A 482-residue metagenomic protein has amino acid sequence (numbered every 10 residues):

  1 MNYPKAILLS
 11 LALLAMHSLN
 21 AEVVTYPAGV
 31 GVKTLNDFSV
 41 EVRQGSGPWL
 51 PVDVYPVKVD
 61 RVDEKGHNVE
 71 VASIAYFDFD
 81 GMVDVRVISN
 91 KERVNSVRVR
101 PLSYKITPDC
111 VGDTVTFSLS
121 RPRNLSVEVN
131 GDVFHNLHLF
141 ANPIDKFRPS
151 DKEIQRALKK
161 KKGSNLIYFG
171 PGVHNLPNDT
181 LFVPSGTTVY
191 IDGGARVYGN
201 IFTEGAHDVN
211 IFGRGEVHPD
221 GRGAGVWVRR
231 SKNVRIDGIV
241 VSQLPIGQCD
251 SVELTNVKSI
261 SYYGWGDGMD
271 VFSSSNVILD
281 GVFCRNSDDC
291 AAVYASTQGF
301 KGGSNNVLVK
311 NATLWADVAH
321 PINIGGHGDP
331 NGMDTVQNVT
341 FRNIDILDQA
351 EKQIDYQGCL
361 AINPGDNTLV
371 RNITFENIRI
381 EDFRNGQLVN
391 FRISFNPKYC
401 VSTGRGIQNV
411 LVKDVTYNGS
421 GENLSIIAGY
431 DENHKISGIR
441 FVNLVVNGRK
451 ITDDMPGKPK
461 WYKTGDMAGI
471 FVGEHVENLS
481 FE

Functional and structural regions predicted by a protein language model:
M1-L8: Bacterial N-terminal signal peptides that target proteins for export
L11-L19: Hydrophobic h-region of N-terminal signal peptides that target proteins for export in Gram-negative bacteria
N20-S185, R196-D208, E216-D220, R440-V442 (+1 more regions): Extracellular "leader-to-stem" segments immediately downstream of a signal peptide or signal-anchor in secreted/lumenal
V40, V85-V87, V97-V99, V127 (+15 more regions): Hydrophobic beta-strand residues in large extracellular and virion-surface proteins
V115-L119, H174-T188, R196-F212, H218-R235 (+5 more regions): Extracellular beta-strand-rich solenoid/capping regions of secreted or surface-exposed proteins that bind or remodel
G186-T188, G193, H207-V217, K232-S242 (+7 more regions): Right-handed parallel beta-helix
D220-W227, V240-Q243, Y263-D270, N286-F300 (+5 more regions): Extracellular beta-strand/beta-solenoid scaffold signature
A350-E482: Extracellular beta-rich repeat passengers
